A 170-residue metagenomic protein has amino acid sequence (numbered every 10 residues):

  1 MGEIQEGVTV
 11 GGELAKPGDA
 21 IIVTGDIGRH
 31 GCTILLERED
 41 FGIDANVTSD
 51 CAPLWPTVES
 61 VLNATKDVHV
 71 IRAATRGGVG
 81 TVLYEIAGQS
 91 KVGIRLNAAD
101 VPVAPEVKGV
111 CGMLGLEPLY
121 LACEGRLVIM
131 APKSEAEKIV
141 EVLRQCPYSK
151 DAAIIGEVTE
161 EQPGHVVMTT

Functional and structural regions predicted by a protein language model:
M1-T170: Helix-biased detector of long, well-ordered alpha-helical tracts
